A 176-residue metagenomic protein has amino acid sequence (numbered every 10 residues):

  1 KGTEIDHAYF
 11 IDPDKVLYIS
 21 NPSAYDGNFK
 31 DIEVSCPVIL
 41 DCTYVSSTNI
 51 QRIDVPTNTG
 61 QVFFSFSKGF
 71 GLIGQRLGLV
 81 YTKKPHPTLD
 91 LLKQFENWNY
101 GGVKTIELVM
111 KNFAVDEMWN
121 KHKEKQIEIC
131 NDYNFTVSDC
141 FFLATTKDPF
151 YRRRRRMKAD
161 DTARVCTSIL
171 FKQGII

Functional and structural regions predicted by a protein language model:
K1-I176: PLP-dependent class I/II
